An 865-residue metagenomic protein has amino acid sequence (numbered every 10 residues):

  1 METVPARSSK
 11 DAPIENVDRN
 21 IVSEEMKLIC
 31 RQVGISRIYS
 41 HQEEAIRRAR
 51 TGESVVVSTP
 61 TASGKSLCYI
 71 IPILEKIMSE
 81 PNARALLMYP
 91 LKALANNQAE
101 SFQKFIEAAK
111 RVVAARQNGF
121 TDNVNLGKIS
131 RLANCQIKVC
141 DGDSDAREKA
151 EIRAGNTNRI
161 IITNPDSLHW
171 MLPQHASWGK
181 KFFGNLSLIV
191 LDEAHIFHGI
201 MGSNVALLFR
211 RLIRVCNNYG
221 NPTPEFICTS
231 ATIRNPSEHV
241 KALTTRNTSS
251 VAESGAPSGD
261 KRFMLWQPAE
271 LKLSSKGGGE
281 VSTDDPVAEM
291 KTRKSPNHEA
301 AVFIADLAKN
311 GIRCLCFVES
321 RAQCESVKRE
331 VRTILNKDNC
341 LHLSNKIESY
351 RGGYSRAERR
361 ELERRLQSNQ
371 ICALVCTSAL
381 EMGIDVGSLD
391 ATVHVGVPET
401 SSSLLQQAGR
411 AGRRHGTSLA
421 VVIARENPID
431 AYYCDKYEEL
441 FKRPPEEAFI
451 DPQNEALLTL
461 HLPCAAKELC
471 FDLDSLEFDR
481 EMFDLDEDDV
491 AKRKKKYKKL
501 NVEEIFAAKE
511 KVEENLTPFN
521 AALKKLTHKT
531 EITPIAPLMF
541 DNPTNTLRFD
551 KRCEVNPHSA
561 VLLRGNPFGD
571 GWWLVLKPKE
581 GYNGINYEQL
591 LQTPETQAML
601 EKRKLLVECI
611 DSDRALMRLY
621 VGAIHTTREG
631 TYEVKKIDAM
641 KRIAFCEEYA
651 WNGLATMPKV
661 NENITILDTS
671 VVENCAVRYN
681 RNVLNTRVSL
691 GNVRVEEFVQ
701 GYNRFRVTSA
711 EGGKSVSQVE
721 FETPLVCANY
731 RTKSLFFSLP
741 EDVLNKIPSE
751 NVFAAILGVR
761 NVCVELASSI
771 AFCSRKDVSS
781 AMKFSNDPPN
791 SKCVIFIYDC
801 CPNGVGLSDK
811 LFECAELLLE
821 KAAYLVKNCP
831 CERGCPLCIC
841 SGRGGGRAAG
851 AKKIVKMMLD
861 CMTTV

Functional and structural regions predicted by a protein language model:
M1-V33, R37-S40, E44, R50-S66 (+6 more regions): Helicase motor core with emphasis on the C-terminal RecA-like subdomain
S418-A420, E426-R443, D451, A456-C464 (+5 more regions): Extended Lys/Arg-rich polyanion-binding regions
L476-D479, E503: ATPase nucleotide-binding modules
Y497: Donor-sugar nucleotide-binding helix/loop cap in glycosyltransferases
C829-C838: Short cysteine clusters
S841: Cys/His-rich metal-chelating microdomains
G844: Short, non-ligating residues that shape and space the ligands of small metal-coordination modules and catalytic
